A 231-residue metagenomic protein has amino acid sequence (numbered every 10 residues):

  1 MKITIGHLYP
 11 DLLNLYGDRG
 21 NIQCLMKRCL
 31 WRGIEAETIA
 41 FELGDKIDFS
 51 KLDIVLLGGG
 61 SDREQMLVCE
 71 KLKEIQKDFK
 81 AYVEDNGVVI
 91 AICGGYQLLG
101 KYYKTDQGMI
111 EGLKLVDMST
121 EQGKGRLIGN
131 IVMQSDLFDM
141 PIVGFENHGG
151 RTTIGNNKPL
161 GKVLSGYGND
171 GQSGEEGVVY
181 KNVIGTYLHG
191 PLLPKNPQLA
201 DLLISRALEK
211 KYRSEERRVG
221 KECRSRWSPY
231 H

Functional and structural regions predicted by a protein language model:
M1-E84, P194-R224: N-terminal beta1-alpha1 cap of cysteine-dependent amidohydrolase-like domains
K2, Q122-R224: Amide-donor transfer/coupling interface in amidating biosynthetic enzymes
I54-G58, I90, G185-Y187: Structural motif
D62-S135, D139: Cysteine-nucleophile active-site neighborhood
G220, Y230-H231: Short helix-coil boundary/hinge micro-motifs
